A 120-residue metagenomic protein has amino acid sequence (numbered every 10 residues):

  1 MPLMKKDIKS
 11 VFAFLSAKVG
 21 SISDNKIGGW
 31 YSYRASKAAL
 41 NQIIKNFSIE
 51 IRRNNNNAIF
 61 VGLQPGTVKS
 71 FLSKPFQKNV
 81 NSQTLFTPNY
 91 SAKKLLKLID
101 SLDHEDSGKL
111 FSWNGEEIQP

Functional and structural regions predicted by a protein language model:
M1, I44, A92-L96: Short-chain dehydrogenase/reductase
M1-V11, L15, L98-G108: N-terminal hydrophobic signal/anchor transmembrane helix of membrane proteins
K5-N54, G66: Catalytic loop of short-chain dehydrogenase/reductase
A13, F60-L63, S73: Hydrophobic structural elements of the Rossmann-like NAD(P)H-binding subdomain that define the short-chain
K26-I27, L72-P75: Short aromatic-enriched loop/helix-cap "lid" or pocket-rim segments at secondary-structure transitions that line
N46, P75-F76: Residue-level signal for well-ordered alpha-helical positions
G62, S70, Q77-P120: C-terminal helical subdomain
